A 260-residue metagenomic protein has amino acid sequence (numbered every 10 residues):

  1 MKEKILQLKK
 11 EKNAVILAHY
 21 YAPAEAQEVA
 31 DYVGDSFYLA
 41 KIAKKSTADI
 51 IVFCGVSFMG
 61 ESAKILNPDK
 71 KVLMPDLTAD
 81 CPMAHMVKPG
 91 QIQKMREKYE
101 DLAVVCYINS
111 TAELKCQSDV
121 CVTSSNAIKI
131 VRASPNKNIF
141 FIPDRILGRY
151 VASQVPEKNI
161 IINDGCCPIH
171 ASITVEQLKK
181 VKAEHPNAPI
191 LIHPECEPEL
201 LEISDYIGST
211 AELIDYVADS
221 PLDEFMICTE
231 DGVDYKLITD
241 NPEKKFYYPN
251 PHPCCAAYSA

Functional and structural regions predicted by a protein language model:
M1-I227, V233-A260: Active-site loop-to-helix "anion-binding N-cap" substructures in soluble metabolic enzymes
